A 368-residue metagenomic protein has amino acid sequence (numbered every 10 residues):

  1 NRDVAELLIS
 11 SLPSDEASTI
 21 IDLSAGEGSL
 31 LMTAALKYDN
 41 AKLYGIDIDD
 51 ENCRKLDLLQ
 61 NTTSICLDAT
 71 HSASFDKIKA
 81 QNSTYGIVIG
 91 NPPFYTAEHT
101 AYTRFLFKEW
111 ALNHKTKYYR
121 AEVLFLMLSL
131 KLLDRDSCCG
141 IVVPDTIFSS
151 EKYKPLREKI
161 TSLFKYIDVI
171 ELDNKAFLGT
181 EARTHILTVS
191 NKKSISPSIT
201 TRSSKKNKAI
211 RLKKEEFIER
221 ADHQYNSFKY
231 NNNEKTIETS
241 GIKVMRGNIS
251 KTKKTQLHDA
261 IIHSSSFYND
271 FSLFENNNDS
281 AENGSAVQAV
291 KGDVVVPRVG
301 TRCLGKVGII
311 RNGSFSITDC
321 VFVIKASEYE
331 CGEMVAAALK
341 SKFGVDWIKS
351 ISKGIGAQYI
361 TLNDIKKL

Functional and structural regions predicted by a protein language model:
N1-T63, A73, S149, L156: Class I S-adenosyl-L-methionine
L8-S11, I20-A35, D68-H71, K79-F105 (+3 more regions): Conserved proline-anchored active-site loop of SAM-dependent methyltransferases that bridges a beta-strand
D50, K117-N174: Conserved Class I SAM-dependent methyltransferase catalytic core
K108-L112, I237-I249, S265-K291: Sequence-specific dsDNA recognition surfaces
E171, Y268-N276, V294-I317, D346-S352: Short, ligand-facing micro-motifs at secondary-structure edges
N207-K253: Non-catalytic DNA-recognition/assembly elements of restriction-modification systems
G284-V287, K291-K340: A short beta-sheet element
F315-F322, K353-L368: A short glycine-rich beta-alpha junction/loop motif
